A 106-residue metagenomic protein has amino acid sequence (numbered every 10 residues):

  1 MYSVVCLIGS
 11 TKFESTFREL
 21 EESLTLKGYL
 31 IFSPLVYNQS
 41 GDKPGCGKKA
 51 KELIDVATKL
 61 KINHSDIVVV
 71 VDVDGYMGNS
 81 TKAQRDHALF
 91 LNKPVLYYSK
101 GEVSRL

Functional and structural regions predicted by a protein language model:
M1-L106: Conserved catalytic or regulatory cores that recognize and/or transform ribose-phosphate-containing ligands
